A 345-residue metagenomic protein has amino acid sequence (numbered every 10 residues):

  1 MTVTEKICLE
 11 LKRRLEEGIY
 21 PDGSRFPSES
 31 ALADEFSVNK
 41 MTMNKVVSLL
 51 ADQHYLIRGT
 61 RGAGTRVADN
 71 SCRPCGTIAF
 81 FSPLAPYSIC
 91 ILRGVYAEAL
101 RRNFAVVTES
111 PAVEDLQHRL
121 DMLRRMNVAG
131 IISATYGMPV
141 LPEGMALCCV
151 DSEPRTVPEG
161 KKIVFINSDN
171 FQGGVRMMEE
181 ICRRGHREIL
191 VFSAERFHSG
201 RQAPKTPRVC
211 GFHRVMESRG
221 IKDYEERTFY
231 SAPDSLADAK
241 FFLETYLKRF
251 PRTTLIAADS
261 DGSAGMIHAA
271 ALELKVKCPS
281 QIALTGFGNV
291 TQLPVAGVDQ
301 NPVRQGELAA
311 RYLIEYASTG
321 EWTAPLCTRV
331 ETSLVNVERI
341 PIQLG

Functional and structural regions predicted by a protein language model:
M1-V38, K45: Extreme N-terminal segment that seeds HTH/winged-HTH DNA-binding domains in transcriptional regulators
L9-R13, A31, S48, A68-E179 (+1 more regions): Alpha-helical recognition/docking segments in bacterial nutrient-uptake and carbohydrate-utilization systems
E10, R14, K240, E244-G345: Flexible loop/turn connectors
R25-S28, R58-C72: Short, Lys/Arg-rich nucleic-acid/phosphate-binding segment
A79-F81, N127-T135, L190-S193, F197 (+3 more regions): Periplasmic-binding protein-like
A99-P111, V209, H213-L236: Short beta-strand elements in bilobed, periplasmic/extracellular small-molecule ligand-binding domains
K162-S193, L236-E244, Q300-E321: Hydrophobic alpha-helical segments within soluble ligand-binding/sensing domains
V175-R219, W322-P341: An alpha-beta-alpha
